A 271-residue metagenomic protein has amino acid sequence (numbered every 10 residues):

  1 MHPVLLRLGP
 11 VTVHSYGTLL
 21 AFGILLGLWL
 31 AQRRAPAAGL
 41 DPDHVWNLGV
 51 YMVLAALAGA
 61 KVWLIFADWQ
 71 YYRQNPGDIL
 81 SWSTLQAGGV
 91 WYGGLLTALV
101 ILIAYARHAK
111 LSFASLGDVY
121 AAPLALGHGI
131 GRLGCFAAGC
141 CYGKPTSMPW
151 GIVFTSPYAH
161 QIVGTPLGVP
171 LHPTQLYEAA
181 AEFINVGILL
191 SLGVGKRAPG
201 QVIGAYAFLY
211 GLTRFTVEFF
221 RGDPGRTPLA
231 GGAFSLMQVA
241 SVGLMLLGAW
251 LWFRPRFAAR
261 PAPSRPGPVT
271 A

Functional and structural regions predicted by a protein language model:
M1-A271: A feature for loop-to-transmembrane-helix boundaries and adjacent hydrophobic helices in multi-pass integral membrane
